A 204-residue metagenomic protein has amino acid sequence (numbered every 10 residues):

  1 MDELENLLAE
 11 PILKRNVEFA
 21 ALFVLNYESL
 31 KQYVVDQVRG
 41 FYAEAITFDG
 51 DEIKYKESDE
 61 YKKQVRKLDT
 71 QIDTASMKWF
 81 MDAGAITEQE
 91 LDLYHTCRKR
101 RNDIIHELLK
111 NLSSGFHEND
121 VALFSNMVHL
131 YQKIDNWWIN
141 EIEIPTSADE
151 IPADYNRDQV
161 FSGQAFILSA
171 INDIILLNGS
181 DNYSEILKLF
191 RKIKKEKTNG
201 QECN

Functional and structural regions predicted by a protein language model:
M1-M81, I86-C203: Amphipathic alpha-helical interface elements
